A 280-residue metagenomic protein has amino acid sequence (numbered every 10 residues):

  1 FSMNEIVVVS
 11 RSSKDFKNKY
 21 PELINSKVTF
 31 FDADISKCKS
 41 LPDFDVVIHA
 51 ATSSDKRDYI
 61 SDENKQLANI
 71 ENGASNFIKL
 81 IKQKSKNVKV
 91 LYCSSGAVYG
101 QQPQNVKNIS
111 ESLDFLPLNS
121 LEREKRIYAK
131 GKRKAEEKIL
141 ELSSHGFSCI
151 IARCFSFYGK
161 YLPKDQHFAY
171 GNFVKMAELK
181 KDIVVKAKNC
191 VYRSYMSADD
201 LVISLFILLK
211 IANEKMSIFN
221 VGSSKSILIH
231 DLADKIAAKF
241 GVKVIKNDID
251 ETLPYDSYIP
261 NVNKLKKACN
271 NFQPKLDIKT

Functional and structural regions predicted by a protein language model:
F1-D43: N-terminal Rossmann/SDR dinucleotide-binding element
V9, V47-S53, V90-G96, A152-C154: SDR active-site strand-loop-helix element
D32-N69: NAD(P)H-binding glycine-rich loop region in Rossmannoid oxidoreductase-like domains and their noncatalytic homologs
H49, S75-K125: Conserved Rossmann-fold NAD(P)-dependent oxidoreductase catalytic core, especially the SDR/UDP-sugar
S53-R57, G96-P103, F155-Y158: Active-site segment of SDR-like NAD(P)-dependent oxidoreductases
Q104-V106, E137-R193, A198-F206, I236: NAD(P)-dependent short-chain dehydrogenase/reductase
I127, G131: Active-site helix of classical SDR
K180-K181, V185-T280: C-terminal substrate-binding subdomain of Rossmann-fold SDR/epimerase-dehydratase oxidoreductases
